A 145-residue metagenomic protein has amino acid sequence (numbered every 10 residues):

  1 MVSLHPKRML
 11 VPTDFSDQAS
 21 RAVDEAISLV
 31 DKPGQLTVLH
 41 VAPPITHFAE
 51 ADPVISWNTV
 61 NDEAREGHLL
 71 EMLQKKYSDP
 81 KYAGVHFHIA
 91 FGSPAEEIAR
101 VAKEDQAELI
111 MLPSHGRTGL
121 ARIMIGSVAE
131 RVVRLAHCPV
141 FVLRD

Functional and structural regions predicted by a protein language model:
M1, V101-D145: Gly/Ser-rich helix-loop-strand patches that form or flank binding pockets for ribonucleotide-derived cofactors
M1-L4, Y77-I110: Structural beta-alpha unit
V2-S56: Small/aliphatic-rich secondary-structure junction motif
D24, Q74-K75, E130: Active-site phosphate/pyrophosphate- and oxyanion-stabilizing loops and adjacent acidic/basic residues in soluble
D31-P33, D79-Y82, L135: Short, well-ordered coil/turn elements that cap or connect secondary structure elements
T37-L39, H86-A90, F141: General small-molecule cofactor/ligand-binding pocket signal
S56-E71: A short acidic, glycine-rich active-site loop that binds or catalyzes chemistry on phosphate/adenosine moieties
